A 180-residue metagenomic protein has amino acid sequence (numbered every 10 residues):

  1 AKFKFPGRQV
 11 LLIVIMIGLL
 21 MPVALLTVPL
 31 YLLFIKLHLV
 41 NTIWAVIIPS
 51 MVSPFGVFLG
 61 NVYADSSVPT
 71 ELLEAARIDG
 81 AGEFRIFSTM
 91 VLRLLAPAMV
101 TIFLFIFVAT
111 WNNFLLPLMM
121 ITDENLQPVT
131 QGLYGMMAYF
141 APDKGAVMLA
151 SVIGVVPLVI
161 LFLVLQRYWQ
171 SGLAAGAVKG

Functional and structural regions predicted by a protein language model:
A1-G180: A structural signal for multi-pass alpha-helical bundles of membrane permease subunits that mediate small-molecule
